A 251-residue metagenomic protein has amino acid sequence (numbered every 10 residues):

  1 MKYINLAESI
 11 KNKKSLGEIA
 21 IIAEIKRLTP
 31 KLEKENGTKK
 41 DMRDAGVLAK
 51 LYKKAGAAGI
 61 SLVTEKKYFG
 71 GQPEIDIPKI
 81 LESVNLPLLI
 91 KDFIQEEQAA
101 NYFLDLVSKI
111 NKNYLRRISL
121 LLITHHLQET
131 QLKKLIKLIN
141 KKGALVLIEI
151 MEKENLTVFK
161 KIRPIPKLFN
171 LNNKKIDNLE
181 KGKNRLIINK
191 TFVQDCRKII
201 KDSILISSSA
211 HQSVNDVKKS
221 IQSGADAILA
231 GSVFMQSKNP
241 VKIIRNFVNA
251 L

Functional and structural regions predicted by a protein language model:
M1-T38: N-terminal amphipathic alpha-helix/helix-capping segment at the start of soluble metabolic enzymes
L6, K26-P30, K39-A45, K53-Q128: Active-site beta->alpha loop and helix N-cap motifs at the rims of alpha/beta catalytic domains
G17-I22, L81-K91, N140-E149, R197-S208: Short beta-strand/loop segments at the ligand-binding rim of alpha/beta enzyme cores
E24-L28, E65, F93-Q95, H125 (+4 more regions): Active-site beta-loop-alpha junctions enriched in small/polar residues
R27, K34-K39, L48-F69, V158-K198: Glycine/Thr-rich beta-alpha phosphate-binding loop at enzyme active sites
L62-T64, L106-Q131, L168-E180, S223-I244: Glycine-rich phosphate-binding active-site loops on the catalytic face of alpha/beta enzymes
L81, R185-D195, I221, F234-L251: C-terminal helical cap(s) of enzyme catalytic domains, especially alpha/beta-barrels
L88, Q95-K112, E152-I165, K198-A230 (+1 more regions): Catalytic cores of alpha/beta
